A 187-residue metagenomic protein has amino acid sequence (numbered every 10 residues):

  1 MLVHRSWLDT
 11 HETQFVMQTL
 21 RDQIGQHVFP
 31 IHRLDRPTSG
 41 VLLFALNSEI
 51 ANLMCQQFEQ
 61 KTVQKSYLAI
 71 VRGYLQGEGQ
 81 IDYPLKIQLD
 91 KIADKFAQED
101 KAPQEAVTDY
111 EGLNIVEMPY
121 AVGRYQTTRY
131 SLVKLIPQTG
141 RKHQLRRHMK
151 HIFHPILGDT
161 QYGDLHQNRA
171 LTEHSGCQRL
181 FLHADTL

Functional and structural regions predicted by a protein language model:
M1-L187: RNA pseudouridine synthases
